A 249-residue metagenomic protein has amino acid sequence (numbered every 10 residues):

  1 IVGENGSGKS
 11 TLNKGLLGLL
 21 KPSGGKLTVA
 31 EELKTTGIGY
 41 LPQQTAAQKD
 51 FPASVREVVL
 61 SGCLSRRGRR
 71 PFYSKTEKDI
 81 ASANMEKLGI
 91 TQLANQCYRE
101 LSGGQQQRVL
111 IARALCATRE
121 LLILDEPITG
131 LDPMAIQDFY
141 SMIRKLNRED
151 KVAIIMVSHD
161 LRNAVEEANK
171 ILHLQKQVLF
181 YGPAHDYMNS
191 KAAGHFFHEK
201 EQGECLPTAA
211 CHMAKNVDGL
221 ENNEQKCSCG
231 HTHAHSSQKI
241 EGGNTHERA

Functional and structural regions predicted by a protein language model:
G25-I38: Conserved ABC transporter NBD signature motif
K75-L93: Conserved ABC ATPase "signature" region
C97-L101, Q105: Conserved ABC ATPase signature
L122-D125: Catalytic Walker B motif of ABC-type/P-loop ATPase nucleotide-binding domains
S158-H159: H-loop/switch region of ABC-family ATPase nucleotide-binding domains
K170-P183: H-loop (His-switch) and adjacent beta-strand-loop-beta switch element of ABC-type ATPase nucleotide-binding domains
H185, N189-A249: ABC ATPase nucleotide-binding domains
